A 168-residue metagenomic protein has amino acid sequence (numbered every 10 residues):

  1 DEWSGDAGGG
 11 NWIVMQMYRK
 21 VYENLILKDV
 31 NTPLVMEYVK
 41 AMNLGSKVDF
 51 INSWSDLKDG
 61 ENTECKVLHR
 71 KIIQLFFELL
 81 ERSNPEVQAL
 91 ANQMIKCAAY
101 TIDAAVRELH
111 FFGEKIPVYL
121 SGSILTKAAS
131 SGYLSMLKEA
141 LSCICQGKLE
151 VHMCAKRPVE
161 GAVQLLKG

Functional and structural regions predicted by a protein language model:
D1-L25, D29: Glycine-rich phosphate-binding loop of actin/hexokinase-like ATP-binding domains
Y18-G168: ATP-binding/phosphotransfer module of carbohydrate and carboxylate kinases, centering on a glycine-rich
